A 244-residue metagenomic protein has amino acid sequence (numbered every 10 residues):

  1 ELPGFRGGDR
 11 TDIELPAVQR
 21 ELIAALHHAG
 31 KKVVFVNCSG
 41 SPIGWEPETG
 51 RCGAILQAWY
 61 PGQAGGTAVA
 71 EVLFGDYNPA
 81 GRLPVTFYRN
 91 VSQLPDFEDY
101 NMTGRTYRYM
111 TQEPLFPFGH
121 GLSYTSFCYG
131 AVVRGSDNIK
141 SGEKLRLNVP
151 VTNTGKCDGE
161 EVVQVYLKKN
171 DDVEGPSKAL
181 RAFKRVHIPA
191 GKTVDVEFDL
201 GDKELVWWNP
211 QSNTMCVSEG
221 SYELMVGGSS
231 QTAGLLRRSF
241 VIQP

Functional and structural regions predicted by a protein language model:
E1-P244: C-terminal non-catalytic regions of proteins with extracellular/luminal or membrane-system context
